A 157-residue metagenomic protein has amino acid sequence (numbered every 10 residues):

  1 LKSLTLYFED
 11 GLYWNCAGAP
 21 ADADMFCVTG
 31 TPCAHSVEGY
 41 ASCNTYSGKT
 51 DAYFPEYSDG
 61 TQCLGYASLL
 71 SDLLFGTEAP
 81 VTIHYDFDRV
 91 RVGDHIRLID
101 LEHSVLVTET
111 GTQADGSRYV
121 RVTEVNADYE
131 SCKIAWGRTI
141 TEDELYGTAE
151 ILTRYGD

Functional and structural regions predicted by a protein language model:
L1-Q113, E124: Secreted/periplasmic proteins that engage bacterial cell-wall peptidoglycan
F8-D10, A21, G48, T108-D157: Aromatic- and glycine-rich peptidoglycan recognition patches
